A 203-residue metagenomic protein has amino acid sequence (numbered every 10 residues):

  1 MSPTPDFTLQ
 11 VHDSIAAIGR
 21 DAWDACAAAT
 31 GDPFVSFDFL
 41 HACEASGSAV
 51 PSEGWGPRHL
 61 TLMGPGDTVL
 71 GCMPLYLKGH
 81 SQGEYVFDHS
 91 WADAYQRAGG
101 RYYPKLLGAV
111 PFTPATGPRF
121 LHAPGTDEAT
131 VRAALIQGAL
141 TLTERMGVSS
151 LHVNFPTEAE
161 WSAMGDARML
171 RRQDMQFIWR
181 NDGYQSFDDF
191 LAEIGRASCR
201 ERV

Functional and structural regions predicted by a protein language model:
M1-R202: N-acyltransferase acceptor-side catalytic subdomain
